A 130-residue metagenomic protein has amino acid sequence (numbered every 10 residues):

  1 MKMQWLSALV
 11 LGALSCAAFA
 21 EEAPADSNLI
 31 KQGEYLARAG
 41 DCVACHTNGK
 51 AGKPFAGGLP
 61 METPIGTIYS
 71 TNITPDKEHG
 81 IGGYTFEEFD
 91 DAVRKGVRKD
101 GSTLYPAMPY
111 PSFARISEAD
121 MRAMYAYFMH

Functional and structural regions predicted by a protein language model:
M1-W5: Positively charged n-region of N-terminal signal peptides that target proteins for export
S7-S15: Bacterial N-terminal signal peptides
A20-R38: Electrostatic cytochrome c docking/interface patches
G33, A39-G49, F89, M124 (+1 more regions): The canonical Cys-X-X-Cys-His
A37, I68-S70, T103-Y105: Extracytoplasmic
C45-A51, R94-K95, P109, M129-H130: Detector for the c-type heme attachment site
P60-A92, P111-M121: Electron-transfer interface patches adjacent to heme c in soluble/periplasmic c-type cytochromes and di-/multiheme
G83-E88, R98-Y105: Extended intrinsically disordered, low-complexity coil regions enriched in Ser, Thr, Gly, Ala and often Pro
